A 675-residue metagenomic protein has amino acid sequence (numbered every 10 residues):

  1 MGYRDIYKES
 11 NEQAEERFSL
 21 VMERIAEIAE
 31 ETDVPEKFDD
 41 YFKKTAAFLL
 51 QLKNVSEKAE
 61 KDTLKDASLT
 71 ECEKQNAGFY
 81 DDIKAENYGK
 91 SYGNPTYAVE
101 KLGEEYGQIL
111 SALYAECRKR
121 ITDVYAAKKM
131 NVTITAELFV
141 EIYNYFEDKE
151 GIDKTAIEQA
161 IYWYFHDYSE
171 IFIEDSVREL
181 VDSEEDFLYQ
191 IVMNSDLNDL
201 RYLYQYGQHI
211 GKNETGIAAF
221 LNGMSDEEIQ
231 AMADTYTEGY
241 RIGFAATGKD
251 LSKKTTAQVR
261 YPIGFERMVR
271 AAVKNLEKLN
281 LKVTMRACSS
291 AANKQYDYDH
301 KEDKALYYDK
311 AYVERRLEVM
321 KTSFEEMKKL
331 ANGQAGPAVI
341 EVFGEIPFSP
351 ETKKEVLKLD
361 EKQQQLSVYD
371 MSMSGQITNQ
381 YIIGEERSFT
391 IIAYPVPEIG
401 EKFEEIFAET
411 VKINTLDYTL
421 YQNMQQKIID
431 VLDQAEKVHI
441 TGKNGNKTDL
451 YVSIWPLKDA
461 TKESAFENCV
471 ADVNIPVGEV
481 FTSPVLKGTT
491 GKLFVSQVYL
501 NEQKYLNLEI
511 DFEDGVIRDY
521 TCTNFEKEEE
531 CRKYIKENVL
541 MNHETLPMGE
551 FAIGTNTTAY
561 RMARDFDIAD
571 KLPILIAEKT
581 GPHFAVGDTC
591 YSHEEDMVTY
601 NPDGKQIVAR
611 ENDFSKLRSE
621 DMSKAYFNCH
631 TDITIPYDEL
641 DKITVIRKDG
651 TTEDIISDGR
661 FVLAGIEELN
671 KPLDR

Functional and structural regions predicted by a protein language model:
M1-K487, I655-R675: Active-site bordering "gate/hinge" segments that shape substrate access to catalytic or cofactor-binding pockets
R260, R286, I392, T441-K443 (+6 more regions): Generic beta-strand/beta-sheet core signal
G264, E345-P347, V396, G445 (+8 more regions): Short, glycine-/Ser/Thr-/acidic-enriched flexible segments
Q376, M424-Q426, V477-V480, L493-V498 (+3 more regions): Glycine-rich, charged/polar anion/phosphate-binding loops that engage phosphate groups from diverse ligands
V485-N542: Long, well-ordered mid-to-C-terminal structural blocks that present hydrophobic/aromatic surfaces
G488-T490, Y505-N507, D514-I517, L546-E550 (+3 more regions): Active-site lining segments that contact anionic ligands and/or coordinate catalytic metals
Y520-Y591, E595: Dual-mode signal for accessory low-complexity, basic/Gly-rich regions
D603-R675: Extended hydrophobic packing segments that form well-structured cores
